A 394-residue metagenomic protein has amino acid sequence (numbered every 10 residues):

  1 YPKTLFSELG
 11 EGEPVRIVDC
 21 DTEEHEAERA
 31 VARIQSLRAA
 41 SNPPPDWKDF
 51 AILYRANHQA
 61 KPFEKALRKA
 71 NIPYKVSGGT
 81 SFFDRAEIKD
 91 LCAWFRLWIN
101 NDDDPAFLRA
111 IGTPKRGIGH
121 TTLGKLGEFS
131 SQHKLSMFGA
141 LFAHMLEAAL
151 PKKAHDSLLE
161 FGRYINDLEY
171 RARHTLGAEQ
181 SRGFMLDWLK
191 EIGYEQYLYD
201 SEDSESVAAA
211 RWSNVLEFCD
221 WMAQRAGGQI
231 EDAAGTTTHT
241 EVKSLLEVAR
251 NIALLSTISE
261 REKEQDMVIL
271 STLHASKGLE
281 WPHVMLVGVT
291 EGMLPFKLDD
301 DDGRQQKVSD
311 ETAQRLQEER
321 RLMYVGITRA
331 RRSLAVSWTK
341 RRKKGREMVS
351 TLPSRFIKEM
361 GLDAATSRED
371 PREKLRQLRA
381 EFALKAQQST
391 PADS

Functional and structural regions predicted by a protein language model:
Y1-P73, R96-N100, A172-L176: Helicase P-loop NTPase motor core
T4-S7, G79-S81, L273-H274: Short, solvent-exposed loop/turn elements at beta->coil junctions and helix N-caps that rim active or binding pockets
R16-D19, S41-N42, T80, G112 (+1 more regions): Generic anion/oxyanion-binding catalytic loop in active/binding sites
V18, K75-S77, S271: General small-molecule cofactor/ligand-binding pocket signal
C20, F50, G79, T339-R341: Short strand-loop junctions, especially beta-strand C-caps/beta-turns that link beta-sheets to coils or alpha-helices
D46, A60-I72, R85, C92-D363: Conserved helicase C-terminal RecA-like lobe
Y54-N57, G78-R85: Conserved helicase motor
R341-S394: Helicase C-terminal subdomain and adjacent C-terminal extension
